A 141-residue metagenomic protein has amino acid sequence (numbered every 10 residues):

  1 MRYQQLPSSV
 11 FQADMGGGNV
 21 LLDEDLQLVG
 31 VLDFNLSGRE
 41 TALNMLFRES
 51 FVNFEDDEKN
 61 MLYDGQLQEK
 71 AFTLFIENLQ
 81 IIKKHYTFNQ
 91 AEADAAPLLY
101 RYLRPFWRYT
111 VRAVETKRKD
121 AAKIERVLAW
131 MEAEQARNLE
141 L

Functional and structural regions predicted by a protein language model:
M1-N44: Active-site acidic catalytic loop and adjacent metal/ATP-binding pocket of ATP-dependent phosphoryl transfer enzymes
L36-E40, E69, A121, E125: Short, conserved loop/turn and helix-capping segments at secondary-structure boundaries that abut family-defining
G38, Y100-R101: Transmembrane helix-bundle signature of multi-pass membrane transporters/permeases
L43-T87, R101-R118: Active-site activation/catalytic loop segments of kinase-like enzymes and analogous catalytic loops in related
F106-L141: ATP/Mg2+ or Mg2+-diphosphate-binding catalytic cores that bind nucleotide phosphates or diphosphates via glycine-rich
